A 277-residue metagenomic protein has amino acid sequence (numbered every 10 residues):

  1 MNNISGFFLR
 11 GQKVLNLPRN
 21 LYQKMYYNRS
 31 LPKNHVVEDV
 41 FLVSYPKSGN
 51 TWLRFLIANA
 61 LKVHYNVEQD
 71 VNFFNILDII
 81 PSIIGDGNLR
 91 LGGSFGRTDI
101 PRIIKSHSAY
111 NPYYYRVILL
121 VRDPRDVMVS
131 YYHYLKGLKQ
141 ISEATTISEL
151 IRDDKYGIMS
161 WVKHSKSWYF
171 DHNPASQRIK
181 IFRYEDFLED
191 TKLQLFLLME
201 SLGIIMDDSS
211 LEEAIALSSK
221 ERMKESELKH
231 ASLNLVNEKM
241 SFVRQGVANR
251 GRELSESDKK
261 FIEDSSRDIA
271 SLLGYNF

Functional and structural regions predicted by a protein language model:
N2-F182, N237, V243-F277: PAPS-dependent sulfotransferase catalytic domain
G49-V63, I181-M206, A214: PAPS/PAP-binding and catalytic site of the sulfotransferase fold
V67-D70, G203-E213, F277: Short, surface-exposed acidic
P112-V117, T191-L193, R222-M223: Short, solvent-exposed polar/charged micro-motifs at secondary-structure junctions
R125-M128, K192-F196, L211-E212, E263: An amphipathic alpha-helix signature
Q194-L197, L217, E221, I269: Short alpha-helical scaffold segments that flank and stabilize functional sites
L217-K239: Short acidic/His-enriched helical or mixed secondary-structure segments at domain edges of catalytic enzymes and some
